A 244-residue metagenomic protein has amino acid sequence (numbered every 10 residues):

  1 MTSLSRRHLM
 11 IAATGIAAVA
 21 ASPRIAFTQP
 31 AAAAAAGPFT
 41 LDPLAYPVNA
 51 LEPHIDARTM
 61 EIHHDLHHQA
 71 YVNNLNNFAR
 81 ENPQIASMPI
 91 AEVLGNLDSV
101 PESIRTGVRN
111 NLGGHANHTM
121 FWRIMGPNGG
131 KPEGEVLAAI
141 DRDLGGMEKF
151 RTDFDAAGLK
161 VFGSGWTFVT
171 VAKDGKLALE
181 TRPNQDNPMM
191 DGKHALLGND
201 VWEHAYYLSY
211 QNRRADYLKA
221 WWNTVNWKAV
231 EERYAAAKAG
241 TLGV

Functional and structural regions predicted by a protein language model:
M1-A17: N-terminal secretory signal peptides and thylakoid transit peptides that target proteins across membranes
P23-I55: C-terminal segment of N-terminal export signals and the immediately downstream linker at the start of the mature
R24, R123-P132, S209-R214: Short helix-capping/linker segments at secondary-structure and domain boundaries
P38, D65-V72, N77-S87, A91-E180: All-alpha RGS (Regulator of G-protein Signaling) helical domain and cognate RGS-like helical scaffolds
H54, R58, I62-Q69, L144 (+1 more regions): Soluble non-cytosolic domains of exported or imported proteins
D56, P101-E102, W202, R214: Flexible glycine/proline-enriched surface loops and loop-helix/loop-strand junctions
A156-R213, K219-K228: An amphipathic alpha-helical core segment
D216-V244: N-terminal targeting pre-sequences for secretion and organelle import
